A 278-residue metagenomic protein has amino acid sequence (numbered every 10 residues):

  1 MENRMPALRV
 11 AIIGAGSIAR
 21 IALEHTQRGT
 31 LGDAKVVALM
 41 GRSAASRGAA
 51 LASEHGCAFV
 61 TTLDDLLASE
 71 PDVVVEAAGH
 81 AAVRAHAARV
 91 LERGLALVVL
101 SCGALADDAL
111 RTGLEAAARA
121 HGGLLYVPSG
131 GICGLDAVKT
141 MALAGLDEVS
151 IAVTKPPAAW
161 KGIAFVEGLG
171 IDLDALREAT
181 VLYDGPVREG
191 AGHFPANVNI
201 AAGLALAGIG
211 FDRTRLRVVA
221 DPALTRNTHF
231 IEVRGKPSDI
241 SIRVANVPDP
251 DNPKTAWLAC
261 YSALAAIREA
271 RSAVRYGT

Functional and structural regions predicted by a protein language model:
M1-L51: N-terminal Rossmann-like dinucleotide-binding module
I12, G16, R20, A45 (+5 more regions): Electropositive phosphate-/nucleotide-binding environments in soluble metabolic enzymes
I13, L125-Y126, G131-T278: Active-site-lining helix/loop region of Rossmann-like oxidoreductase modules
R42-A44, C102-L105, G131-I132: Short, ordered loop/turn segments at secondary-structure junctions
C57, R93-A96, A120-G123: A short helix->loop->beta-strand "cap" motif at the edges of active sites that frequently abuts
V60, E76, V99, L125-S129 (+1 more regions): General beta-strand structural signal in soluble alpha/beta enzymes
T61-E92, A104-D108: Beta-loop-alpha module in the N-terminal Rossmann-like domain of NAD(P)-dependent dehydrogenases, especially those
C102-G123: Rossmann-fold NAD(P)-binding glycine/threonine-rich loop
